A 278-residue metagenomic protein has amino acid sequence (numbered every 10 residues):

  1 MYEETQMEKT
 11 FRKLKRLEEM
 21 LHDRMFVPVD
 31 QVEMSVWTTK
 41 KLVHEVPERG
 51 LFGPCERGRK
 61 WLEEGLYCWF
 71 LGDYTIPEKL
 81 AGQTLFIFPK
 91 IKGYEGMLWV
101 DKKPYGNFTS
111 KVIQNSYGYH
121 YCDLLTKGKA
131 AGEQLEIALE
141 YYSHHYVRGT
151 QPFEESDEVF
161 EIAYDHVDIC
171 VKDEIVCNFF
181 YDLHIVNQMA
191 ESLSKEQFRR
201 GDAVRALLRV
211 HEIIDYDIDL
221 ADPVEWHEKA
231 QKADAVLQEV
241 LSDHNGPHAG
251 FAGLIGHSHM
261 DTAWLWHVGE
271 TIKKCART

Functional and structural regions predicted by a protein language model:
M1-T278: Carbohydrate-active enzymes and regulators
